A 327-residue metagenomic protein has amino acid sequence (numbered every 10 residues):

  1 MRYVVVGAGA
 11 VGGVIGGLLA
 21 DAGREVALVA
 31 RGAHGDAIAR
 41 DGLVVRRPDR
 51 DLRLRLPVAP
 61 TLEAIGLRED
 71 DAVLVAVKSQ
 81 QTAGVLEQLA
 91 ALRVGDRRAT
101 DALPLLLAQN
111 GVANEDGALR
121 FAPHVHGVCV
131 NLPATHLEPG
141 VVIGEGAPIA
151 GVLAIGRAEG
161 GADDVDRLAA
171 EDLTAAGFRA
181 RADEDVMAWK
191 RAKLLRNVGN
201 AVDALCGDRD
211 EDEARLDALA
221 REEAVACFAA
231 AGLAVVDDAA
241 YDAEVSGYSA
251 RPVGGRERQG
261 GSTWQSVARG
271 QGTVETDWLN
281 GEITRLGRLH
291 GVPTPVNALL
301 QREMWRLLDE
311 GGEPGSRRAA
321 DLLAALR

Functional and structural regions predicted by a protein language model:
M1-D51: NAD(P)+-binding Rossmann beta1-loop-alpha1 motif at the extreme N-terminus of oxidoreductases
R2, E25-A27, P104, H124 (+1 more regions): Residues at the starts of beta-strands that form the adenosine-phosphate
G17, D21, E87-A91, R120 (+2 more regions): Short, well-ordered alpha-helices that flank and scaffold nucleotide-derived cofactor binding pockets
L52-V142: Rossmann-like NAD(P)(H) cofactor-binding subdomain of soluble oxidoreductases
R93-A99, V142-R157, V202-D208, G260-A268: Helix-loop-beta segment of a Rossmann-like dinucleotide-binding subdomain
N110-K193, V198-G199: Rossmann-fold dinucleotide-binding core
M187-C227, A250-Q259: Active-site-proximal catalytic alpha-helix in oxidoreductases
A218, E222-V225, A229-R327: NAD(P)-dependent Rossmann-like dehydrogenase/reductase catalytic/cofactor-binding core
